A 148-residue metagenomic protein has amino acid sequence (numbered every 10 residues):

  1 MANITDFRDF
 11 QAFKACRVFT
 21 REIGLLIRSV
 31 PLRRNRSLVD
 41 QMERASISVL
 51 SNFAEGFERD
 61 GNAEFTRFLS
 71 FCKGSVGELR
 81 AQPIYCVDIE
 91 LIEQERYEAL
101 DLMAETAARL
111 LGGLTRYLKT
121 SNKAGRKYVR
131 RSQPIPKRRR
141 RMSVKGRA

Functional and structural regions predicted by a protein language model:
M1-A148: Amphipathic alpha-helical assembly/interaction segments
